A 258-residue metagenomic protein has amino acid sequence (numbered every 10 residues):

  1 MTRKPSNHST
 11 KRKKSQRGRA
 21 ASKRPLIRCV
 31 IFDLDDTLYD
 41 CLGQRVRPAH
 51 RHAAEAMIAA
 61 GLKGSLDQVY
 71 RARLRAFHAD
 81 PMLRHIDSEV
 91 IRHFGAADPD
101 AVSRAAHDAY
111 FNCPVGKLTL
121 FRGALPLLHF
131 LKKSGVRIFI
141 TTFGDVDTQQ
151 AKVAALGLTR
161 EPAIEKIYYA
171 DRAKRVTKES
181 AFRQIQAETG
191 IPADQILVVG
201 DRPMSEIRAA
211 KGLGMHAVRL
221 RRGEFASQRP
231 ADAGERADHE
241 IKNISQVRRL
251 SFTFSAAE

Functional and structural regions predicted by a protein language model:
T2-R28, L125, H129-K132, F139 (+1 more regions): Asp-based, Mg2+/Mn2+-dependent phosphohydrolase catalytic module
A21-Q68: Active-site neighborhood of HAD-like aspartate-dependent phosphohydrolases
C41, I140-T141: Small/polar loops that bind or transfer phosphate-bearing groups
V46, L120, K178: Conserved donor sugar-nucleotide recognition element shared by glycan-biosynthetic enzymes
V46-E55, L83-S88, V146, Q150: An amphipathic alpha-helix signature
I58, G64, R71-A109: A metal-dependent, Asp-based hydrolase signature
K63, A96-A97, T159, P192: Short coil/loop linkers at secondary-structure junctions
A109-K117: Surface-exposed cleft-lining segments at the edges of enzyme active sites
